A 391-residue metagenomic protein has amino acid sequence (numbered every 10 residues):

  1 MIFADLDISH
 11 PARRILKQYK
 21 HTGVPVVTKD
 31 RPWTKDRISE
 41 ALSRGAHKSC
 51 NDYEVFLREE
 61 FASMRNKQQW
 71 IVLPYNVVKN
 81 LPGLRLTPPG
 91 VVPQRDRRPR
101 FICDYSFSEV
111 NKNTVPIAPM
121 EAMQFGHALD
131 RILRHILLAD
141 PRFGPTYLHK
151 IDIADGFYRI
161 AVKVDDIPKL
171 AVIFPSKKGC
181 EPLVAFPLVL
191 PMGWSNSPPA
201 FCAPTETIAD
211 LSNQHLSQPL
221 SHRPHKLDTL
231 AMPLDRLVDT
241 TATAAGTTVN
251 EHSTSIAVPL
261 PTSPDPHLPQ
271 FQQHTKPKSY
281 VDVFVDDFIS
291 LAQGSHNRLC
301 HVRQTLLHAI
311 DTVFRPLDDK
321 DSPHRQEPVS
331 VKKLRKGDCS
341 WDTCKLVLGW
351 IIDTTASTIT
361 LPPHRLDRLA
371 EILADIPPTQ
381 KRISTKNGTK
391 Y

Functional and structural regions predicted by a protein language model:
I2-I38, P93-R100, D155-A185, C202-Q214 (+4 more regions): Reverse-transcriptase-like RNA-dependent polymerase core
T34-K48: A short, surface-exposed helix-loop junction/capping segment
K48, F61, R65-L216, A370-Y391: Catalytic-core region of right-hand nucleic acid polymerases
Y53, S197, F201, T205 (+3 more regions): Hydrophobic (often cysteine-bearing) scaffold residues that line and stabilize catalytic clefts of nucleotide/cofactor
F56-G90, G126-I132, R223-L260: Charged, flexible boundary elements
P88, R98-R100, P145-H149, K278-D282 (+5 more regions): Beta-sheet entry/capping signal
V92-P93, P182-L188, D282-V283, F314-Y391: A conserved non-catalytic segment of reverse transcriptases and RNA-directed RNA polymerases corresponding to the late
V110-M120, I160-A161, D165, D228-P323 (+2 more regions): Catalytic palm subdomain of template-directed nucleic-acid polymerases, centered on the conserved carboxylate motif
